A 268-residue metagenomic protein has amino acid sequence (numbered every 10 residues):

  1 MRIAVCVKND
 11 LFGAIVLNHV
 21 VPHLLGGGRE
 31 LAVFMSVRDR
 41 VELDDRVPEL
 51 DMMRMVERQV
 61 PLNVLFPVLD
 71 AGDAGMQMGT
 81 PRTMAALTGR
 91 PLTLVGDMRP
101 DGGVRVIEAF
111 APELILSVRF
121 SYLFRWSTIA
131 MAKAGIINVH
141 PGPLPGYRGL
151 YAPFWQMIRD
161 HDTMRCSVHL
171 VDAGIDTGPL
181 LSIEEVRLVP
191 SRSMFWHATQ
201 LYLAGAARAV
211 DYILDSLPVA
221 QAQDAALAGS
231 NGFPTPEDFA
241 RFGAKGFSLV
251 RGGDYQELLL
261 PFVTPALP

Functional and structural regions predicted by a protein language model:
M1-P268: One-carbon transfer enzymes
